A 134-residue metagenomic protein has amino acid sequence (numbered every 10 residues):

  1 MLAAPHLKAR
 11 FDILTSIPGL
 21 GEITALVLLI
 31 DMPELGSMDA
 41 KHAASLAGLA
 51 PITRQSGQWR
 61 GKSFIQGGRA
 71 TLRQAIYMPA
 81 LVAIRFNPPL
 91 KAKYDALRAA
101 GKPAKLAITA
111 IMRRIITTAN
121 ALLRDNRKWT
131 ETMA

Functional and structural regions predicted by a protein language model:
M1-A134: A detector of single, family-specific signature residues that are central to catalytic or substrate-handling motifs
